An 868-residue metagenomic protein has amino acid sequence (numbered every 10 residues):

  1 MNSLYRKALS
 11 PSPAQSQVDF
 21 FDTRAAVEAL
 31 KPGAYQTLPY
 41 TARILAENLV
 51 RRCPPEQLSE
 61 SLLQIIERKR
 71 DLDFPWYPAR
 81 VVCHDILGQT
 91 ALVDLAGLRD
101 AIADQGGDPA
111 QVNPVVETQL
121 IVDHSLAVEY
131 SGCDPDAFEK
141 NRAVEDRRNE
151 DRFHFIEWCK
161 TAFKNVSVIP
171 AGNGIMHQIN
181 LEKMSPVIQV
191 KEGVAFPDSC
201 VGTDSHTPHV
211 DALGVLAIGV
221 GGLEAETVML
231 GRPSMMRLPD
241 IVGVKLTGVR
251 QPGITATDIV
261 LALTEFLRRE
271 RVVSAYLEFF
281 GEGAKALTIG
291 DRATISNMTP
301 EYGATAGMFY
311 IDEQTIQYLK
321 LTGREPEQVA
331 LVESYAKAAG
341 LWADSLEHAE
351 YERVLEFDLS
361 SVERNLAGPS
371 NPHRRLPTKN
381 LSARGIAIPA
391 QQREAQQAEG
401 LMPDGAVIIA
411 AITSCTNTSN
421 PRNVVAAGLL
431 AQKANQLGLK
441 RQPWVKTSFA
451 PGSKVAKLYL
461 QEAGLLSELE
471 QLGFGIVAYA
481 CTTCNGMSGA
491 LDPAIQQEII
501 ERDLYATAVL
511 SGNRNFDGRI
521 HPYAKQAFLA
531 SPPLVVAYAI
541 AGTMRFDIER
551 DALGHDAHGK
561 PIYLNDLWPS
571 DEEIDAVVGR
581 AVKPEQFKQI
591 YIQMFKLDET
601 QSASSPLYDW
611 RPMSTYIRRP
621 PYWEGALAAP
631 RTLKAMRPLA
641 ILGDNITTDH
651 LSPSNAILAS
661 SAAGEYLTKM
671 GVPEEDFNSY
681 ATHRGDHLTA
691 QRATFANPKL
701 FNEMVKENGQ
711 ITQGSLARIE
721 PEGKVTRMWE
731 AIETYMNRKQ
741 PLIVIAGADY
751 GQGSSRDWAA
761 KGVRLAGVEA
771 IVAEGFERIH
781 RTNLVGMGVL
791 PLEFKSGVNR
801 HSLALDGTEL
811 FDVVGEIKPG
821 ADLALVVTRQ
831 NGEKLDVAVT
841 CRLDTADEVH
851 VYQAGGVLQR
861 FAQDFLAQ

Functional and structural regions predicted by a protein language model:
M1-Q868: Fe-S-dependent hydro-lyases/dehydratases of central metabolism
